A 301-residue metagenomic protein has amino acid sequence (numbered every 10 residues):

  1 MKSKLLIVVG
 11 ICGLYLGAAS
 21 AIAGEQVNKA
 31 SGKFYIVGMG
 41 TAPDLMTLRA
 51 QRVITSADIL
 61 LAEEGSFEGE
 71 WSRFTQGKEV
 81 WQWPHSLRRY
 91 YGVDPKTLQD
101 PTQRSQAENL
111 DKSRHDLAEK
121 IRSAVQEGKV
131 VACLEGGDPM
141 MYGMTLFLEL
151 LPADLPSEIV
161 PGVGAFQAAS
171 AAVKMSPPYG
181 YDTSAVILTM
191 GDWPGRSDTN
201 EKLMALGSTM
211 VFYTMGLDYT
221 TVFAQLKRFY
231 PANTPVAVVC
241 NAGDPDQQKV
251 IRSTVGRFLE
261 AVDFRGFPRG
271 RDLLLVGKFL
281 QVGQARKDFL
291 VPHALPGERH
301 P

Functional and structural regions predicted by a protein language model:
M1-V8: Bacterial N-terminal signal peptides that target proteins for export
V8-G17: Bacterial N-terminal signal peptides
A23-V160, D272: Class I S-adenosyl-L-methionine
G24-V37, P101-D111, H115-D116, Q126-V131 (+3 more regions): A contiguous loop/helix-start segment that scaffolds small-molecule binding in enzyme catalytic cores
I59-L60, V80, S176, I187 (+1 more regions): Short, well-ordered beta-strand core segments
F67-G69, R88-Y90, G164-A168, A185-L188 (+3 more regions): Short gly/pro/ser/thr-enriched loop/turn and capping motifs at secondary-structure boundaries
K78-H85, P156-V160, P177-S184, P231-V239: Short hydrophobic/aromatic-enriched beta-strand-loop microsegments
E135-G207: Class I SAM-dependent methyltransferase SAM-binding "motif I" and its flanking Rossmann-like core
